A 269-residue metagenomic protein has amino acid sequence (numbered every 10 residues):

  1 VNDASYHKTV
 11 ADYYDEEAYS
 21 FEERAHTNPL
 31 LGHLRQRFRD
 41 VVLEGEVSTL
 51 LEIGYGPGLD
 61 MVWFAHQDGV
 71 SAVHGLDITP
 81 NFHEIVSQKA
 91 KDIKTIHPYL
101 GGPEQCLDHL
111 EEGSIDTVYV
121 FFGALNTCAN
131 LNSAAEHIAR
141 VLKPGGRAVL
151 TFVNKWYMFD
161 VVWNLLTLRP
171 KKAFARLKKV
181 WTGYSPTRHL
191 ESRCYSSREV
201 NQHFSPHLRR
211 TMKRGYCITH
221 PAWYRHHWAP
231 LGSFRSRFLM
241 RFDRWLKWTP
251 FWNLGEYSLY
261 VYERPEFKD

Functional and structural regions predicted by a protein language model:
V1-G45, L59, W63: Conserved class I S-adenosyl-L-methionine
P57-C106: Class I SAM-dependent methyltransferase SAM/SAH-binding core
D108-T117: A short acidic, Gly/Pro-enriched loop at the edge of an enzyme's catalytic core that lines a small-molecule cofactor
T117-N130: A short SAM/SAH-binding and catalytic strip from SAM-dependent methyltransferases
N132-P144: A short glycine-rich, Lys/Arg-flanked "PGG" loop and its adjoining helix->strand segment in the class I
V149-L177: Conserved class I S-adenosyl-L-methionine
G183-E199: Acceptor-substrate binding/catalytic loop of class I
R198, Q202, M212-D269: A C-terminal cap/extension of S-adenosyl-L-methionine-dependent methyltransferases that defines the acceptor-substrate
